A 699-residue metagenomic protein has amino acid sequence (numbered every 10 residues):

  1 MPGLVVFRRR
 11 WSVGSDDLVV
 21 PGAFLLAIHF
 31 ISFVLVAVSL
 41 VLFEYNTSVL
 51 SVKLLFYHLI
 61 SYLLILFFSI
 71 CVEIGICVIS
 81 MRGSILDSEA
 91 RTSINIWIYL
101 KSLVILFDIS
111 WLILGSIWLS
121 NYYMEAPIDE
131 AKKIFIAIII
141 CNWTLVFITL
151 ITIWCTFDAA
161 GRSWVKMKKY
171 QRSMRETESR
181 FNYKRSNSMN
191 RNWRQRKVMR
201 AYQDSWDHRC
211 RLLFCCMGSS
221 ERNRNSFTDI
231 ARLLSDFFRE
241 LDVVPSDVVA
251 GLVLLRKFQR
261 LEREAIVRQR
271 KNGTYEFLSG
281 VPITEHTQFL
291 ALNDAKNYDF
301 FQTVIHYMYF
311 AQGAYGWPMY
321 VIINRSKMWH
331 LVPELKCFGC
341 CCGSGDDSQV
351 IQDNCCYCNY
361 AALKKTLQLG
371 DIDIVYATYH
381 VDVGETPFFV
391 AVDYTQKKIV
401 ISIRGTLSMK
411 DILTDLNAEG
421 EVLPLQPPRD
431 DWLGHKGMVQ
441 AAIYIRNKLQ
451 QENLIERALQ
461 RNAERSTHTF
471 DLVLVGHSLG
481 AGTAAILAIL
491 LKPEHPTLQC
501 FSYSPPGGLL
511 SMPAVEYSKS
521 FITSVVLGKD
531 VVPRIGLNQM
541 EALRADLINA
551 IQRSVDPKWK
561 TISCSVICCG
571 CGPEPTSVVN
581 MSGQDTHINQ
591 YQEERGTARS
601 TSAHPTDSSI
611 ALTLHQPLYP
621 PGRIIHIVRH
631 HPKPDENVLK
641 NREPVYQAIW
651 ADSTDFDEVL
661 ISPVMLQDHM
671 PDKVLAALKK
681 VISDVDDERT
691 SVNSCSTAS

Functional and structural regions predicted by a protein language model:
P2-V475, L479-S699: Non-catalytic, mobile gating and regulatory segments of ester bond hydrolases
